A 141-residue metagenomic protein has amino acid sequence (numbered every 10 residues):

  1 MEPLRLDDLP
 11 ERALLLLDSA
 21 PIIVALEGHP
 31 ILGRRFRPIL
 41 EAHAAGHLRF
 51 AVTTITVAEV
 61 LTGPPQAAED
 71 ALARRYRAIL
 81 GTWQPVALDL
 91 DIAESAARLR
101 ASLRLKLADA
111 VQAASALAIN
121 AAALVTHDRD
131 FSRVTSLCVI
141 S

Functional and structural regions predicted by a protein language model:
M1-A51, P64-R77: Short, well-structured N-terminal submotif of metal-dependent ribonuclease cores
M1-P10, L14, A113-S141: Acidic, PIN/NYN-like endoribonuclease modules and their adjacent C-terminal/linker elements
L17-D18, V52-T53, L105-K106, D128 (+1 more regions): Histidine- and aromatic-rich ligand-binding microenvironments
S19, T54, L90, D109-A113: Conserved glycosyltransferase catalytic-site signature
G28, G81-S102: Acidic catalytic patch
R75, Q84, L88, S102-R104 (+1 more regions): Internal alpha/beta domain cores that form substrate/cofactor-binding pockets in large enzymes and binding proteins
